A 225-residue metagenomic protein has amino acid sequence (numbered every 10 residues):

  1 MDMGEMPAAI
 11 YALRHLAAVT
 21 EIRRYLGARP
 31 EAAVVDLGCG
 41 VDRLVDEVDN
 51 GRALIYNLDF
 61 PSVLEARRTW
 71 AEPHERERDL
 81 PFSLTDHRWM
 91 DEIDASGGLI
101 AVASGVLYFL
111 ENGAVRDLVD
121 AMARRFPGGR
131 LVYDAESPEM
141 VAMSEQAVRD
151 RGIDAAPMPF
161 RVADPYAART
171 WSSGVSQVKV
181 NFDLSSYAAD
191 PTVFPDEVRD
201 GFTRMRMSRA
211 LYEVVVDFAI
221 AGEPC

Functional and structural regions predicted by a protein language model:
M1-A33, L37-C225: Alpha-helical subdomain
